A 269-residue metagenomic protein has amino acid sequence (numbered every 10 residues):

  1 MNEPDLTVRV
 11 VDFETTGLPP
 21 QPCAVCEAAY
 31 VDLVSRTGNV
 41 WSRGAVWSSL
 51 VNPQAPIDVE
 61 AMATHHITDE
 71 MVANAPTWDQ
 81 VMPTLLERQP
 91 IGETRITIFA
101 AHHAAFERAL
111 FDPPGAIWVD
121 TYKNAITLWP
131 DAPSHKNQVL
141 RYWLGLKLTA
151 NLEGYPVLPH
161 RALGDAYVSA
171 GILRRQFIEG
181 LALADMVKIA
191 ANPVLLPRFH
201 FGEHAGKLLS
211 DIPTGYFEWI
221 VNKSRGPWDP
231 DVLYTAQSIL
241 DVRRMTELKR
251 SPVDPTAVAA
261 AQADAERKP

Functional and structural regions predicted by a protein language model:
M1-I117, T121-K123, P130-H160, P227: Conserved non-catalytic scaffold segment of RNase H-like nuclease domains
E3, G171-P269: Acidic two-metal-ion nuclease catalytic site recognized across multiple nuclease folds, prominently DnaQ/RNase D-T
H65, W129, G145, A170-R174 (+1 more regions): Generic helix-packing signal
A75, L163-A166, S210: Generic detection of long, well-ordered alpha-helical segments
R161-L173: Acidic, divalent-metal-coordinating active-site segment for phosphoryl/phosphodiester hydrolysis, typified by short
